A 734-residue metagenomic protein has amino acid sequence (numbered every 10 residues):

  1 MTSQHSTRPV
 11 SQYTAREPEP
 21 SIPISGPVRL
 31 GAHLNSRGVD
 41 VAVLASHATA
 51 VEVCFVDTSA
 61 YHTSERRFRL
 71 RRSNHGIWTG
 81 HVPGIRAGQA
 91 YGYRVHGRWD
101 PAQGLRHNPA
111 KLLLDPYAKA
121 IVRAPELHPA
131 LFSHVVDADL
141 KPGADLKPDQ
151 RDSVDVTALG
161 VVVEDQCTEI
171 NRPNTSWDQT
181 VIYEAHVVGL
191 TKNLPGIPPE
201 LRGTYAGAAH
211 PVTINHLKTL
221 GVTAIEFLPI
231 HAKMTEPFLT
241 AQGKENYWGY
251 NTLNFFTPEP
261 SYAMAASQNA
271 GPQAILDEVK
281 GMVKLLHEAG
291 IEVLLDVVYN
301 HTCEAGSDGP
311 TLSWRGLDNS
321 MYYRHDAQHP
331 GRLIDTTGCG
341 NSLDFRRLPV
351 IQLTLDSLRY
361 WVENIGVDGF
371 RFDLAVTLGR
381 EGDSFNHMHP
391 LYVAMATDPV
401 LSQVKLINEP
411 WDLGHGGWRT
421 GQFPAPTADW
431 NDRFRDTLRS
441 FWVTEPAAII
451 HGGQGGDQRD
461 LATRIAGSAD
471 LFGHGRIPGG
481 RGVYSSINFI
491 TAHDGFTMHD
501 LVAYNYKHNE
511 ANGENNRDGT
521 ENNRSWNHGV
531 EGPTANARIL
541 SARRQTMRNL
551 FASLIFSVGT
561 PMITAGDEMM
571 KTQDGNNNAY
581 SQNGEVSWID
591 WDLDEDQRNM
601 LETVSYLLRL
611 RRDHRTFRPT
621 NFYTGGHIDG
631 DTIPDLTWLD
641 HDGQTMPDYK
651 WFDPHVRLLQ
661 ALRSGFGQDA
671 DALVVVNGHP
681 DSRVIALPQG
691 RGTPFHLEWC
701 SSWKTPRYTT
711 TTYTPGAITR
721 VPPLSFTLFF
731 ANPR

Functional and structural regions predicted by a protein language model:
M1-Y183, V188, Y205, I539-R548 (+2 more regions): Carbohydrate-interacting/catalytic domains
A42, T180-V181, T223-E226, G290-E292 (+6 more regions): Beta-sheet entry/capping signal
V43, Y93, A185, F227 (+9 more regions): Conserved, mostly hydrophobic/aromatic
A45-H47, R72-N74, G84-R86, G97 (+18 more regions): Short, flexible loop/turn elements at secondary-structure junctions
D100-G104, T191-N193, K233-P237, H301-E304 (+5 more regions): Short catalytic/ligand-binding loop motif for oxyanion handling, primarily in non-cytosolic enzymes, centered on
H186-V367, L374-V400, K405, G417 (+2 more regions): Substrate-binding/active-site clefts of carbohydrate-active enzymes
G340-L343, F372-T377, H528-L540, E585-D592: Glycine- and acidic
G366, E381, H387-A565, M569-M570 (+7 more regions): Conserved alpha/beta catalytic core and glycan-binding cleft of carbohydrate-active enzymes
